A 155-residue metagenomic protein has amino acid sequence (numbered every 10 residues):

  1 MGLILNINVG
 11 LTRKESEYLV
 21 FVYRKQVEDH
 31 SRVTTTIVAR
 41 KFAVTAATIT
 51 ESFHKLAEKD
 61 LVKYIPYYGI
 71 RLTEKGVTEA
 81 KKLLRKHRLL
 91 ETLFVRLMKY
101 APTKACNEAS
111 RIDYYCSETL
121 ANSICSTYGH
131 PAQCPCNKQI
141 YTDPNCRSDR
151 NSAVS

Functional and structural regions predicted by a protein language model:
I7-V44: N-terminal helix-turn-helix DNA-binding core of bacterial DNA-binding proteins
R40, A57-E58, R96: Alpha-helical residues within the helix-turn-helix
A47, T103: Key DNA-contact positions within bacterial/archaeal DNA-binding proteins
T50-H54: Short, hydrophobic-biased segments on the C-terminal half of alpha helices that form "recognition helices"
A57-P66: A short, conserved structural fragment
Y68-K86: Basic, amphipathic "hinge/linker" alpha-helix immediately C-terminal to the N-terminal HTH DNA-binding motif
E91-T92: Non-catalytic accessory regions
S110-S155: C-terminal regulatory/oligomerization modules of transcriptional regulators
